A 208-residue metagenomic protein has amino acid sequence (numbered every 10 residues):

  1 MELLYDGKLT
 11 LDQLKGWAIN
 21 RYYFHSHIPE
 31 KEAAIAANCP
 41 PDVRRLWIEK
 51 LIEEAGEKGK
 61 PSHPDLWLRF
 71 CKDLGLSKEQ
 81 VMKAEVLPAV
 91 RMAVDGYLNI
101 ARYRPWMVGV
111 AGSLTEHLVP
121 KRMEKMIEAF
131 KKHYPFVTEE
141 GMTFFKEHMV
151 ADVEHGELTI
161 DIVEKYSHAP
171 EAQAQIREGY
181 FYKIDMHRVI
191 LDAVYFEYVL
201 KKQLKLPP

Functional and structural regions predicted by a protein language model:
M1-P208: Non-heme di-metal
